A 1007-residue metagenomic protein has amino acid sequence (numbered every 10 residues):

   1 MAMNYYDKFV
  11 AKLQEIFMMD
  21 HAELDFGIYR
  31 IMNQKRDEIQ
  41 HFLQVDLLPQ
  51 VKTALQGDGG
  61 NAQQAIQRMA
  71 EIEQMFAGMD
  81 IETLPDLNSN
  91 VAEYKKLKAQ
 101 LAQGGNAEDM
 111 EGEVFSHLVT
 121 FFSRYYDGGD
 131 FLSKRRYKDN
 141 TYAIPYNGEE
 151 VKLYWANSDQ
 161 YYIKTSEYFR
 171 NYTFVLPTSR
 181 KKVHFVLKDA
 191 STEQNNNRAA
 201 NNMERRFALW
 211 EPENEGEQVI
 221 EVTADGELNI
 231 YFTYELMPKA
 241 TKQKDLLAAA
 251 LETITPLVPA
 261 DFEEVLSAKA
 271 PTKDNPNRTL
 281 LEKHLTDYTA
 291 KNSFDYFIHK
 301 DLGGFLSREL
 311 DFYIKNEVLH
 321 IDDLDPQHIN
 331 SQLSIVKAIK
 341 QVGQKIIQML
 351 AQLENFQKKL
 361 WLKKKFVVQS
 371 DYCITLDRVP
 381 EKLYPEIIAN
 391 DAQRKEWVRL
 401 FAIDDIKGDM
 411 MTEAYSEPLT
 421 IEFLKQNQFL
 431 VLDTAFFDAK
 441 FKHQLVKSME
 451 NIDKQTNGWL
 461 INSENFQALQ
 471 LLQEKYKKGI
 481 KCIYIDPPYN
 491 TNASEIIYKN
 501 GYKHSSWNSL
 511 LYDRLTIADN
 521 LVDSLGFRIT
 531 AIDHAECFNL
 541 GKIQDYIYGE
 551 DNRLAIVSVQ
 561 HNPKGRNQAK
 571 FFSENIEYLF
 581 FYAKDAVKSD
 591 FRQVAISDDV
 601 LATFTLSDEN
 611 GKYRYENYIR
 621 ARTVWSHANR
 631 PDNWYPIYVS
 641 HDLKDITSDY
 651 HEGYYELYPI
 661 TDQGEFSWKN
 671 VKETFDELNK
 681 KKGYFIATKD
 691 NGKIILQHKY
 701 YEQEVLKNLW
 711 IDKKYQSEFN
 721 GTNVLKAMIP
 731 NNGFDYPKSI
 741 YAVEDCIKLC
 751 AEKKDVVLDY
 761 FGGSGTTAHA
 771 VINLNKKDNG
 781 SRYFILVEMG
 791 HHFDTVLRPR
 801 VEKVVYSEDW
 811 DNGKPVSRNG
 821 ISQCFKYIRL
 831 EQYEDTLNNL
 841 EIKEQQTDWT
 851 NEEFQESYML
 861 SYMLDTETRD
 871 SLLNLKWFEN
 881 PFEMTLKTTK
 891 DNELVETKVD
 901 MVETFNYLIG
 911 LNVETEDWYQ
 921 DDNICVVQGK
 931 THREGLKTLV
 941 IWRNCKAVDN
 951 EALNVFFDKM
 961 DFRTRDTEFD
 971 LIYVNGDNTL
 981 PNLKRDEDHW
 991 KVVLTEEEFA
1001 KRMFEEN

Functional and structural regions predicted by a protein language model:
M1-K442, M449, N457, Q473-K477 (+5 more regions): Accessory, often C-terminal, charged low-complexity segments
S448-L471, F719-V756, N773: Glycine-rich adenosyl-nucleotide cofactor-binding module
L460, C482, I529, D755 (+1 more regions): Hydrophobic "anchor" residues on beta-strands that sit immediately upstream of conserved functional sites
I461, A531-I532, D759, E788-M789: Small/polar loops that bind or transfer phosphate-bearing groups
Q467, Y489, E536, G762 (+1 more regions): Short, glycine/acidic-enriched loop or turn micro-motifs at the edges of active sites
K478-A493, Q544, V757-V771, F905: Conserved proline-anchored active-site loop of SAM-dependent methyltransferases that bridges a beta-strand
K481, P488-L510, D523-G526, A535-E536: Mobile active-site "lid"/loop adjacent to the S-adenosyl-L-methionine
P487-A493, I711-L725, V771: Active-site-adjacent bridging/hinge elements
